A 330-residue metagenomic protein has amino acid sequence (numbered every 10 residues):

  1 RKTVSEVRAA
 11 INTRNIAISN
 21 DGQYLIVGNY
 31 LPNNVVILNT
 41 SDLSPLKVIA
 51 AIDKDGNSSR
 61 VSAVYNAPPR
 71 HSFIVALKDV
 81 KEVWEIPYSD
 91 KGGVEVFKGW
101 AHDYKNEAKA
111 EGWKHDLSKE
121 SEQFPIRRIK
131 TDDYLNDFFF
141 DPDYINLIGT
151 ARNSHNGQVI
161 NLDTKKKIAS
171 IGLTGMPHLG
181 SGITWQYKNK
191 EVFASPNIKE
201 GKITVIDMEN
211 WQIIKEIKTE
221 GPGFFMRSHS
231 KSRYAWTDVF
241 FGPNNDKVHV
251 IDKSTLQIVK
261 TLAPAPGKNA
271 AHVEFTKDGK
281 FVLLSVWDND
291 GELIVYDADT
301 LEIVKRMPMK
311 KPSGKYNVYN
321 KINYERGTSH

Functional and structural regions predicted by a protein language model:
R1-H330: Predominantly soluble domains enriched in secretory-pathway, periplasmic, or organellar proteins
